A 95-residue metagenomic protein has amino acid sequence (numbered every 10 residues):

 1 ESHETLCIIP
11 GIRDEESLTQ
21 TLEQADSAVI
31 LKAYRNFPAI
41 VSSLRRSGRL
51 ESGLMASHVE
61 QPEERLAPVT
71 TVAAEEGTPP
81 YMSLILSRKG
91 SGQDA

Functional and structural regions predicted by a protein language model:
E1-T21: Class I SAM-dependent methyltransferase SAM-binding "motif I" and its flanking Rossmann-like core
L22-A95: A contiguous loop/helix-start segment that scaffolds small-molecule binding in enzyme catalytic cores
